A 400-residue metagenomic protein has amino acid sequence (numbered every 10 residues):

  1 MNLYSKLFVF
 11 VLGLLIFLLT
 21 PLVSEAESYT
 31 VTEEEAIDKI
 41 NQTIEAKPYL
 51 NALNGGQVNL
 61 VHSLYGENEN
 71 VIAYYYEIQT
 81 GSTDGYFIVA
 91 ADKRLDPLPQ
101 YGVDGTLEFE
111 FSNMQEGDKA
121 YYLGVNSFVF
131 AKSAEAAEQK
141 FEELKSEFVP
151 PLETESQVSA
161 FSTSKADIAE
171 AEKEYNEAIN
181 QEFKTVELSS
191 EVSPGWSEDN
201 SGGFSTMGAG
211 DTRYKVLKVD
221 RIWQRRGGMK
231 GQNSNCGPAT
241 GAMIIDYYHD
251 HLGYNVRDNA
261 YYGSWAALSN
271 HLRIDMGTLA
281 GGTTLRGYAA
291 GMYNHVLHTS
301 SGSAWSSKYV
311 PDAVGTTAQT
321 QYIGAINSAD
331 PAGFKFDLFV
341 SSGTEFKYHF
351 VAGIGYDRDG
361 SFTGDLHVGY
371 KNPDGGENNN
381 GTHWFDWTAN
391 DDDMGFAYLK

Functional and structural regions predicted by a protein language model:
N2-A26: Sec-dependent N-terminal signal peptides of Gram-positive bacterial secreted proteins and lipoproteins
Y4, S201-G202, I222, F339 (+2 more regions): Intrinsic disorder/low-complexity detector
V11-G13, Y75, Q79-T80, K218-G227: General secondary-structure propensity
G13, G241, A289: Generic structural marker for isolated residues within well-ordered, non-membrane alpha-helices of soluble domains
T20-L22, G85, Q232, H349: Generic detector of short, well-ordered, non-transmembrane alpha-helical segments enriched in hydrophobic residues
E27-L95, Q100-L107, Y262-K400: Conserved active-site-adjacent core of cysteine acyl-enzyme catalytic domains
Q100-L285: Active-site-adjacent structural segments surrounding the nucleophilic cysteine of cysteine proteases and isopeptidases
